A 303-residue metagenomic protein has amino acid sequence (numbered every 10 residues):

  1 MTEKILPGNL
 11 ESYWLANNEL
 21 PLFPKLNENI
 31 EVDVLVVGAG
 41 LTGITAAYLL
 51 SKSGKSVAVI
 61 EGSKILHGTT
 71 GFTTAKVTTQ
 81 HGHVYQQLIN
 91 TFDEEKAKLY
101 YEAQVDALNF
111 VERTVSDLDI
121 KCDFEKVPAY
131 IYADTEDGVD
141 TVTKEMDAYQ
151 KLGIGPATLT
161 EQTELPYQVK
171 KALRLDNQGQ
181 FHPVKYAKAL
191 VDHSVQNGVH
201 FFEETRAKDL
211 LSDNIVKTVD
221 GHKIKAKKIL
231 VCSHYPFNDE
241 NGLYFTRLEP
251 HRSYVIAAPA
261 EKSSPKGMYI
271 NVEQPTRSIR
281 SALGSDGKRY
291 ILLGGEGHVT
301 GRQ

Functional and structural regions predicted by a protein language model:
M1-V34, K52: Extreme N-terminal leader/targeting segments of oxidoreductases
T2-A16, H83-I89, R113-A189: Flavin (FAD/FMN) cofactor-binding and adjacent substrate-gating region of FAD-dependent oxidoreductase domains
N29-V59: N-terminal Rossmann-like FAD-binding beta1-loop-alpha1 element of flavoenzymes
K52-F72: Glycine-rich FAD pyrophosphate-binding loop
T73-A103: Glycine-rich active-site loop/strand segments that organize a redox cofactor
L99-R113, K144: A non-catalytic, amphipathic alpha-helix used as a structural packing/dimerization or gating element in enzyme scaffolds
N109, D117-E125, D209, K223-K262 (+1 more regions): Active-site substrate-recognition segment that forms the wall of the catalytic cavity or substrate channel
D140, D147-A148, L152, A172-K228 (+1 more regions): Helical element adjacent to the flavin cofactor pocket in flavoenzyme catalytic cores
